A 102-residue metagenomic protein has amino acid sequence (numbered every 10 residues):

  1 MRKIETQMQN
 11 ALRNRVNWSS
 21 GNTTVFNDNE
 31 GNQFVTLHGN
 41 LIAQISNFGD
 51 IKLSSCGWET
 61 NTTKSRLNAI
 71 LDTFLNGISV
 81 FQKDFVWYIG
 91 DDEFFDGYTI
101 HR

Functional and structural regions predicted by a protein language model:
M1-R102: Terminal leader/tail segments of proteins
